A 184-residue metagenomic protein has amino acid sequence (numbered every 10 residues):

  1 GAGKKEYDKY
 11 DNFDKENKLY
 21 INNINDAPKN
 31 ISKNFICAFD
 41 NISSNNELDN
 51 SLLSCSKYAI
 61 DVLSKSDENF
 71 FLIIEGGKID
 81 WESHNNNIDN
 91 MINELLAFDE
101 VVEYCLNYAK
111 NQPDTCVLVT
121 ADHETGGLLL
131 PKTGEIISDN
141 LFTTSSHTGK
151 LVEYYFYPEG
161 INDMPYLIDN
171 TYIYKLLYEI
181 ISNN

Functional and structural regions predicted by a protein language model:
G1-N184: Feature captures the catalytic ectodomains and active-site-proximal regions of enzymes that hydrolyze or transfer
